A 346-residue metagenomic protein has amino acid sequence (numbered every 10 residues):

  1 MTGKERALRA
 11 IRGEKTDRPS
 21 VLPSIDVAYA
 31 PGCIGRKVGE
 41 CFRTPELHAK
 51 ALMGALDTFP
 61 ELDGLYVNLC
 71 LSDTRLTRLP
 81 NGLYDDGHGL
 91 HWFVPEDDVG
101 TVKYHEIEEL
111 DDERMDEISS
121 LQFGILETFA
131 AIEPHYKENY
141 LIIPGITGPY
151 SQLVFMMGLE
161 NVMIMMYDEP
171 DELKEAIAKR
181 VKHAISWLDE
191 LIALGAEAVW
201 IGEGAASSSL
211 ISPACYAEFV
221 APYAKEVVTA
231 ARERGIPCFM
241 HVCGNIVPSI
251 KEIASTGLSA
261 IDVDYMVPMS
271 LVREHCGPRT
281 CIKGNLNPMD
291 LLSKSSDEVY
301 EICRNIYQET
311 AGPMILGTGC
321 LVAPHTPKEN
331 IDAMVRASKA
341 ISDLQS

Functional and structural regions predicted by a protein language model:
M1-C41, P45-A51, D85, F93-D97 (+1 more regions): Active-site loop segments of alpha/beta catalytic cores
I34-T74: Segments that shape or occlude catalytic/ligand-binding pockets
A55-F59, L76-T77, N81-D85, A131-Y136: Short, charge-rich binding segments
Y66-L79, I146-Y150: Short, glycine/charge-rich beta-strand/loop segments that flank catalytic centers and engage negatively charged groups
L69, E106, S119-Q122: Generic hydrophobic/packing signal
D97-L110: Short, surface-exposed, low-complexity cationic segments
